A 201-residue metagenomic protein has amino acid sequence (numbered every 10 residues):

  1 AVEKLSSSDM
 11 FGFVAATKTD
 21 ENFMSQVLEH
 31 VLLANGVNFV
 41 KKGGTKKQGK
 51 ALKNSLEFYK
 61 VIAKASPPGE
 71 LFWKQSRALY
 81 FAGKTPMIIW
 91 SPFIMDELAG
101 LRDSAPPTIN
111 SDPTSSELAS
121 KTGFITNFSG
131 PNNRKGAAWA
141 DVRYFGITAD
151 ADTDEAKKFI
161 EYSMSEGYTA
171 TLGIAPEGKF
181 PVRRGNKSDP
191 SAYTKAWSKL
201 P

Functional and structural regions predicted by a protein language model:
A1, M24-L28, L52-Y59, S76 (+3 more regions): Stable alpha-helical elements in mature extracytoplasmic
A1-G44, A51, T85: Extracytoplasmic/periplasmic solute-binding protein
V2-S6, K41-E70, P113, L118-G123: Glycine-centered hinge/linker elements that transmit conformational signals in sensory and ligand-binding systems
G12-A15, P86-W90, G123-T126, F145-I147: Structural recognition of the beta-strand scaffold that forms the well-ordered cores of secreted hydrolase catalytic
N38-F39, K64-A65, D150-A156: Short helix-loop capping/hinge motifs at secondary-structure junctions, enriched in acidic/polar residues
P68-A82: Short helix-initiation/N-cap motifs at beta->coil->alpha
W73, W90-M95: Beta->alpha turn/N-cap motifs
E97-P106, N110, S115-S116, G130-P201: C-terminal lobe and pocket-closing loops of periplasmic/extracytoplasmic Venus-flytrap solute-binding proteins
